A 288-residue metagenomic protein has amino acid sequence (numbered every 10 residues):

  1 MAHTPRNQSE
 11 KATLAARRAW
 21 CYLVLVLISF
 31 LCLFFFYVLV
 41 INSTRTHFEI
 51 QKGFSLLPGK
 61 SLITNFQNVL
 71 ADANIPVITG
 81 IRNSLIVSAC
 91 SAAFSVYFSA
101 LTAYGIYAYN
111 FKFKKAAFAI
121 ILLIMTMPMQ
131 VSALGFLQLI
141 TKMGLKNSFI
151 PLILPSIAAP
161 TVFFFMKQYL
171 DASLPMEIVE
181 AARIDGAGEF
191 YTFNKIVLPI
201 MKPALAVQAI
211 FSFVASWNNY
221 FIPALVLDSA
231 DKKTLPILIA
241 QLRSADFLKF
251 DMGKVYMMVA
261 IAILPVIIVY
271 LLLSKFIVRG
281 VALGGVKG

Functional and structural regions predicted by a protein language model:
M1-R6: N-terminal Lys/Arg-rich, disordered targeting/topogenic segments
S9-T13, R17-G288: A structural signal for multi-pass alpha-helical bundles of membrane permease subunits that mediate small-molecule
